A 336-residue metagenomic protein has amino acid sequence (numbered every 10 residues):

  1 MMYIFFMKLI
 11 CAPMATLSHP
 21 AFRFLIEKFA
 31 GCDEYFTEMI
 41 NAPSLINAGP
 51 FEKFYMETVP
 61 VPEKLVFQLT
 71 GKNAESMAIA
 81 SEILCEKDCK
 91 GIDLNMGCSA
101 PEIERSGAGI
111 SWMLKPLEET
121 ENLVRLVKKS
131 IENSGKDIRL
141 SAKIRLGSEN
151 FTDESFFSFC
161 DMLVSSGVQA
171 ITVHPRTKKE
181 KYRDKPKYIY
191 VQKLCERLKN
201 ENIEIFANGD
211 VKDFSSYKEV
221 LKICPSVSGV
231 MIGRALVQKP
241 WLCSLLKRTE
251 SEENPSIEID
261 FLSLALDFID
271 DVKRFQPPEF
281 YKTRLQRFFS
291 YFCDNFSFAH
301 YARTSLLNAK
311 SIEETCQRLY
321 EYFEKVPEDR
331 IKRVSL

Functional and structural regions predicted by a protein language model:
M2-L336: Flavin-dependent oxidoreductase catalytic cores
